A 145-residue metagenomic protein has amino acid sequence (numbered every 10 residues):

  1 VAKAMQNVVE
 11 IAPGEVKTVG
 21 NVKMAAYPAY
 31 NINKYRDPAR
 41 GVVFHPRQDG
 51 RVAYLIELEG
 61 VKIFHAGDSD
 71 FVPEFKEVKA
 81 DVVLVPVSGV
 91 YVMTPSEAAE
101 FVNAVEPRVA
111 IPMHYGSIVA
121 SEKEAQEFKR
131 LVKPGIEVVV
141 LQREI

Functional and structural regions predicted by a protein language model:
V1-A12, K79-L84: Active-site metal-binding motif and surrounding structural segment of the metallo-beta-lactamase
K3-A4, E74-E77, E97-F101, E127: A short acidic, amphipathic alpha-helical/loop segment
V9-V16, A99, N103-I145: Binuclear metal-ion centers of metallo-dependent hydrolases, dominated by the metallo-beta-lactamase
E10-V78, M93, Q142-I145: Core dinuclear metal-dependent hydrolase active-site scaffold
A25, V85, P112: Redox-cofactor binding/interface segments in oxidoreductases and associated redox assembly factors
V61-I63, V82, V109: Structural motif
G67-S69, S88, M113-Y115: Active-site-proximal beta-strand/loop segments in catalytic clefts of secreted hydrolases
A80-N103: Active-site-proximal segments of metal-dependent phosphoesterases and phosphodiesterases across multiple
